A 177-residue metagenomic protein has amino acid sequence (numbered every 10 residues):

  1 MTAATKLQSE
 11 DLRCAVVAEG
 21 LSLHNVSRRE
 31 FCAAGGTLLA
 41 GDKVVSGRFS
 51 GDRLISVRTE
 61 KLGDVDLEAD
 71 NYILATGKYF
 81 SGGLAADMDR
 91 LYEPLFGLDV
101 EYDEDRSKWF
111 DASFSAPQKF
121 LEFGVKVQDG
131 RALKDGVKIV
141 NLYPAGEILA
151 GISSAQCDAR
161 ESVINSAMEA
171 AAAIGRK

Functional and structural regions predicted by a protein language model:
M1-K177: Residues forming the flavin
